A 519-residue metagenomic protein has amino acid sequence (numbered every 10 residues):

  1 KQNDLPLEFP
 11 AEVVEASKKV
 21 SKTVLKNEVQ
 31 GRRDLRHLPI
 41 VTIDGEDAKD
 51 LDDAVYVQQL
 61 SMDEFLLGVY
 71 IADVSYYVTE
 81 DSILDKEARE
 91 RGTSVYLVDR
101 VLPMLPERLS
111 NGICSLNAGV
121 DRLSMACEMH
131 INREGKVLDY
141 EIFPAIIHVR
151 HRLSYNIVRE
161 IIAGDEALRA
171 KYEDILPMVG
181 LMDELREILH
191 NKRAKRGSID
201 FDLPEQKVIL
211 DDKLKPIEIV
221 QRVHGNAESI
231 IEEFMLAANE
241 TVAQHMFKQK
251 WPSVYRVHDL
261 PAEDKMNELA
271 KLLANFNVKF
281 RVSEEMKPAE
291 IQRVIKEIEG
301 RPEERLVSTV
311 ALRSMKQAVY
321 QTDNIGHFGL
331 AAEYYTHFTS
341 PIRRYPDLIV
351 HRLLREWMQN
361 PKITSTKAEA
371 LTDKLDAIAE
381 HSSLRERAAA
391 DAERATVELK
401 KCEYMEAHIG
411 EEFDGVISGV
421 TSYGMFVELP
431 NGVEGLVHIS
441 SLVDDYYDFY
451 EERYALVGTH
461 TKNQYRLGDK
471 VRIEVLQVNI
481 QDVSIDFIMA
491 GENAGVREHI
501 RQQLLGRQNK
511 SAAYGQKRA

Functional and structural regions predicted by a protein language model:
K1-L66, S75-D121, R152, R159-E160 (+3 more regions): Charge-lined substrate channels and their catalytic hotspots, especially those that engage the 3′ end of RNA
L51-D53, Y77-E80, K86-A88, L105-P106 (+7 more regions): Short helix/loop capping segments that flank catalytic or ligand/cofactor-binding pockets
V101-E160, L181, I325, G329-E333: Covalent nucleotidyltransferase
N117-R133, T241, F413-S418, R466-Q481: Flexible glycine-rich surface loops and low-complexity tracts that mediate binding to linear polymers
H130, I142, Y155-L429, L436 (+4 more regions): Append "with occasional cross-activation on large, charged helical scaffolds in nucleic-acid assemblies
V137-F143, L467-G506: OB-fold/S1-family single-stranded nucleic acid-binding modules
H408-E411, Y447-I473: Short nucleic-acid-contacting surface segments enriched for D/E, G, S/T with interspersed K/R
Y446-A455, A490-A519: Acidic, low-complexity intrinsically disordered tails
